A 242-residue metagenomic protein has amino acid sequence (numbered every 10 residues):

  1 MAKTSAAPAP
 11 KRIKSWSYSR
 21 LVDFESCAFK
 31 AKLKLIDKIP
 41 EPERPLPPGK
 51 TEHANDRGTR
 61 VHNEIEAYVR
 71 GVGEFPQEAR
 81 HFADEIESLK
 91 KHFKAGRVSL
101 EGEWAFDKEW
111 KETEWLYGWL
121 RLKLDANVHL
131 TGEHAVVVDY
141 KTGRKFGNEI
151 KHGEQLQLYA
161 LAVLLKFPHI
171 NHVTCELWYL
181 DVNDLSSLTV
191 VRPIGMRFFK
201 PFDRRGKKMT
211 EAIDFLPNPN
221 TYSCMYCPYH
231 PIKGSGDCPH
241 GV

Functional and structural regions predicted by a protein language model:
M1-K11: Short Lys/Arg-rich cationic patches that frequently serve as NLS/NoLS or arginine-rich RNA/DNA-binding motifs
K11-G73, E101-G102: Nuclease catalytic cores
S15-W16, F106-E112, L116, E149-K151 (+1 more regions): Metal-dependent nuclease catalytic regions and adjoining charged, substrate-binding loops involved in nucleic-acid end
L35-D37, R44-P48, Q77-H81, G96-E103 (+1 more regions): Short coil/turn segments at secondary-structure boundaries
D37-R44, V136-Y140, Q155, W178-S187 (+1 more regions): Short acidic (Asp/Glu) and glycine-rich catalytic loops that position anionic groups and cofactors
H53-R57, F146-G153: Active-site metal-coordination segments of metallo-dependent hydrolases
R60, E154-A162: Short amphipathic alpha-helical face segments that pack within enzyme cores and frequently flank/anchor catalytic
N63-D139, G143-G147, E154, P168-E176: Catalytic cores of nuclease domains that cleave nucleic-acid phosphodiester backbones
